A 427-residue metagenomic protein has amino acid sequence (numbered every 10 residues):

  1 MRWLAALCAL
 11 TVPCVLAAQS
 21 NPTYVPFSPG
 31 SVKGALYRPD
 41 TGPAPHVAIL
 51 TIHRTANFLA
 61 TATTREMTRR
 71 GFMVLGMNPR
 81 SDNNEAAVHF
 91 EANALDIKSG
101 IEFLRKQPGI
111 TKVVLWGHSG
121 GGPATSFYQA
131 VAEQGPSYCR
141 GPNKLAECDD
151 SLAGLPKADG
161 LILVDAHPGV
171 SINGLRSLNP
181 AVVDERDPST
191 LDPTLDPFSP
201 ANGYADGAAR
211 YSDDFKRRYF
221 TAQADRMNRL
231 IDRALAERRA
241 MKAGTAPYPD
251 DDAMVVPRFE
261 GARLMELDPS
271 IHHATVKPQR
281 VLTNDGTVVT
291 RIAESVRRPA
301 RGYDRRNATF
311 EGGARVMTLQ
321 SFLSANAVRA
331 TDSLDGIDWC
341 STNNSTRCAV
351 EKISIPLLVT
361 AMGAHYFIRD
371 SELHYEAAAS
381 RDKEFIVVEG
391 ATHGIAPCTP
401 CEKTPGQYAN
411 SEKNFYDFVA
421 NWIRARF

Functional and structural regions predicted by a protein language model:
A18-V47, T331, T404-N410: N-terminal cap/lid segment of alpha/beta-hydrolase-fold proteins
T64-N84: Conserved alpha/beta-hydrolase
R80-V114, P405-K413: Catalytic nucleophile-loop/oxyanion-hole region of alpha/beta-hydrolase and closely related hydrolase-like folds
K106-R186: Primarily recognizes the serine-hydrolase "nucleophile elbow" in alpha/beta-hydrolase and SGNH/GDSL folds
T194-C348: Alpha/beta-hydrolase
I353, V359-A361: Short beta-strand/loop motif that positions the catalytic acidic residue of the alpha/beta-hydrolase fold
H365-S371: Conserved alpha/beta-hydrolase "acid-adjacent" motif
E389-A391, C398-F427: Catalytic active-site module of serine/aspartate enzymes centered on a nucleophile-bearing elbow/loop
